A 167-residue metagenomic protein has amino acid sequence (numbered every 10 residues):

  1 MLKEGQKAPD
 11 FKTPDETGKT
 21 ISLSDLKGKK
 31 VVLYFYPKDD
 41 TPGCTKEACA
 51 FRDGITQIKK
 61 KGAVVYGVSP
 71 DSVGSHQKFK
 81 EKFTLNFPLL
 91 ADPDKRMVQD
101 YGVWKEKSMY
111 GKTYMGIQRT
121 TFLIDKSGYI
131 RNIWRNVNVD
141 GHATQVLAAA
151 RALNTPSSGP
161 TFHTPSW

Functional and structural regions predicted by a protein language model:
M1-W167: Chalcogenol-based redox active-site neighborhoods
